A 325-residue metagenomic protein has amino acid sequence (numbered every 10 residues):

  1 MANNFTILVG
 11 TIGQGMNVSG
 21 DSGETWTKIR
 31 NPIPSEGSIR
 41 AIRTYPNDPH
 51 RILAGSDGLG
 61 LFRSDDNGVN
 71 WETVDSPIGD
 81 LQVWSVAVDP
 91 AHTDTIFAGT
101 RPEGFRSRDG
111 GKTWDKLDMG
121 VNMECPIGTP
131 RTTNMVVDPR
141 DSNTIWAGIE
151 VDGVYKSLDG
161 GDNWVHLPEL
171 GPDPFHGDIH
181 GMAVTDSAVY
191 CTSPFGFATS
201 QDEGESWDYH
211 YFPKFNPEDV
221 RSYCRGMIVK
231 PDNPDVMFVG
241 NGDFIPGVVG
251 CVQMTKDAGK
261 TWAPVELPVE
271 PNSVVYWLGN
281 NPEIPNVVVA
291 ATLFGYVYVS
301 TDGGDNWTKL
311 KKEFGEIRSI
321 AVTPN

Functional and structural regions predicted by a protein language model:
M1-N325: Extracellular glycan-interacting surfaces
